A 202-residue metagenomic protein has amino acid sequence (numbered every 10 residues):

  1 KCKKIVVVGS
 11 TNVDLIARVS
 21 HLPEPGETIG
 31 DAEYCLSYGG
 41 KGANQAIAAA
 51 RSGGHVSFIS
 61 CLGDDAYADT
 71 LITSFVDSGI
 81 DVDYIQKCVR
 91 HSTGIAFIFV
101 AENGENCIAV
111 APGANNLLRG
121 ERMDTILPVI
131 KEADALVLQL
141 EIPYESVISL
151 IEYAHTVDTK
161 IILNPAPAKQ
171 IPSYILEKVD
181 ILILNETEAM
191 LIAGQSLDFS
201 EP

Functional and structural regions predicted by a protein language model:
K1-C61, A66-I80: Glycine-rich phosphate/adenosyl-contacting loop at the front of the ribokinase-like
S10, S60-D64, K87, V100-E102 (+2 more regions): Cofactor-binding loop segments of dinucleotide-utilizing enzymes, especially the Rossmann-like FAD- and NAD(P)+-binding
I16, A109, I192-G194: Residues that scaffold the ATP/ADP-binding catalytic core of kinase and kinase-like folds
A66-S78, D83, A96-V100, G104 (+3 more regions): Active-site-proximal loop->helix
K87-C88, I98-A135, L140: Conserved phosphate-binding/catalytic loop of the ribokinase/pfkB sugar-kinase fold
I148, H155-P202: Conserved phosphate/ATP/ADP-binding segment of small-molecule kinases
